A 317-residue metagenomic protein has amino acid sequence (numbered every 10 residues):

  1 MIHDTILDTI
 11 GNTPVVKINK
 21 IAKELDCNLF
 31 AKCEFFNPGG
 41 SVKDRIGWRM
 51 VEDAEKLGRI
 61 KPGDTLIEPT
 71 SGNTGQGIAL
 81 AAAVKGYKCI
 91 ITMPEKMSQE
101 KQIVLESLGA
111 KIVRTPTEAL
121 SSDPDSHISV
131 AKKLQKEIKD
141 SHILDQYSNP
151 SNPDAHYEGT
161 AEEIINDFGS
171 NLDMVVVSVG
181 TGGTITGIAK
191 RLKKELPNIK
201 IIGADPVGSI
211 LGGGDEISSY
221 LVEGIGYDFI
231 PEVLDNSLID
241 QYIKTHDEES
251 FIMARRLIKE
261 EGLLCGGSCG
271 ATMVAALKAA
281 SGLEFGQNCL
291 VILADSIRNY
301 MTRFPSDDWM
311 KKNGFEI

Functional and structural regions predicted by a protein language model:
M1-I317: PLP-dependent amino-acid enzyme catalytic core
